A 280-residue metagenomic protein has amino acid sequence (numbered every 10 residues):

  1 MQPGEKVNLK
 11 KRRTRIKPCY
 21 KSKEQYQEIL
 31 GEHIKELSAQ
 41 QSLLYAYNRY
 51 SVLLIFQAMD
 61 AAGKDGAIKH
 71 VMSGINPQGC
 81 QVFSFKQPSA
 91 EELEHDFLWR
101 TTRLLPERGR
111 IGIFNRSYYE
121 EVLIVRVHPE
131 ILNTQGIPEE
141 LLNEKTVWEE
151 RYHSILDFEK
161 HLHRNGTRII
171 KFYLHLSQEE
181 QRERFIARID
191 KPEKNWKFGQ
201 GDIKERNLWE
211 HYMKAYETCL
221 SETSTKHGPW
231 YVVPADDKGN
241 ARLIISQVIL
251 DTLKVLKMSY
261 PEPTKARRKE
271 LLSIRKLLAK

Functional and structural regions predicted by a protein language model:
M1-K280: Flexible, compositionally biased loop and terminal segments
